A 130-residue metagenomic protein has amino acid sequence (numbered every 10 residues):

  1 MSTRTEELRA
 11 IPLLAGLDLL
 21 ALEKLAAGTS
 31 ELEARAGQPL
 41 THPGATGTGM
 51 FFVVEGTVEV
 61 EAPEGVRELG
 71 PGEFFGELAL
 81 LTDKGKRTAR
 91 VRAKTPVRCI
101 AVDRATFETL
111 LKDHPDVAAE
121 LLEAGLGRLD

Functional and structural regions predicted by a protein language model:
M1-E31, R35, L80, D113-H114 (+1 more regions): Cyclic nucleotide-binding regulatory module and flanking cytosolic helices
R4, L19-K24, G85-R90, R98 (+1 more regions): A small-molecule sensor/coupling module
P12, D103-R104: Short, proline-centered helix/strand-breaking motifs
L13, A36-P96, E108, L122 (+1 more regions): Cyclic nucleotide-binding regulatory domains
L32-A34, L69, V102: Hydrophobic residues at beta-strand termini and immediately following loops that shape nucleotide-binding pockets
